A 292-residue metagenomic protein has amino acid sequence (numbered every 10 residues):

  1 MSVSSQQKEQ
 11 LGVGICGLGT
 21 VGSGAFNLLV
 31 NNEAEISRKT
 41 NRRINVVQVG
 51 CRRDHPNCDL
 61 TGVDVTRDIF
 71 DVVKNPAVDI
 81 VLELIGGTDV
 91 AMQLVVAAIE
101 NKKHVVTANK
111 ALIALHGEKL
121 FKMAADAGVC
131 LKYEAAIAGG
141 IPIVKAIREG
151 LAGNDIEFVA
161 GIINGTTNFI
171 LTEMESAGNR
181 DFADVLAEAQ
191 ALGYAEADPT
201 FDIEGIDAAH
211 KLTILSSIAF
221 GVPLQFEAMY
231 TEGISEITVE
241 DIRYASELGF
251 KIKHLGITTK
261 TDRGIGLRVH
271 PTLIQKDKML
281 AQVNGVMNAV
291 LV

Functional and structural regions predicted by a protein language model:
S2-N101: N-terminal glycine-/serine-/threonine-rich beta1-alpha1-beta2 phosphate-ribose binding loop of Rossmann-like
C16, T20, G24, R67 (+10 more regions): Conserved active-site and cofactor/substrate-binding residues in soluble primary-metabolism enzymes
G22, F26-V30, F70, F121 (+6 more regions): Predominant activation on well-ordered alpha-helical scaffold segments within soluble catalytic domains
G86-T88, A136, N164, T272-I274: Short glycine-rich anion-binding loops that position phosphate/pyrophosphate groups of nucleotides and phosphorylated
A91-N101, K110-R148: Rossmann-fold NAD(P)-binding glycine/threonine-rich loop
H104-V106: A short hydrophobic/small-residue beta-strand
A125-D207, I214: Rossmann-like NAD(P)H-binding beta-loop-alpha module
V185-Q282, M287-A289: Substrate-binding/catalytic subdomain of NAD(P)-dependent oxidoreductase enzymes
